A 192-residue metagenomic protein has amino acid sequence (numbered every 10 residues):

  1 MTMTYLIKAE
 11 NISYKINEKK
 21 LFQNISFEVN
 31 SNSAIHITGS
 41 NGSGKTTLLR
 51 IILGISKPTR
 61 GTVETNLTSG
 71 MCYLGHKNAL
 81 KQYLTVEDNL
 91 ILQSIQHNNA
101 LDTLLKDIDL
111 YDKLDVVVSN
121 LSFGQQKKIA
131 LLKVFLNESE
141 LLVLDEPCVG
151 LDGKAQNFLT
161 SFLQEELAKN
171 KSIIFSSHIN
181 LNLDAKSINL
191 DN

Functional and structural regions predicted by a protein language model:
I7-A9, L21-N24: Conserved structural motif at the start of ABC-family nucleotide-binding domains
L53: Helix-to-loop junction immediately C-terminal to a conserved catalytic motif
K77, Q82-A100: Q-loop/switch helix immediately C-terminal to the Walker
N99-K113: Conserved ABC ATPase "signature" region
V117-G124: Conserved ABC ATPase signature
L131, N170: Hydrophobic anchor residue at the start of the ABC signature
L142-E146: Catalytic Walker B motif of ABC-type/P-loop ATPase nucleotide-binding domains
